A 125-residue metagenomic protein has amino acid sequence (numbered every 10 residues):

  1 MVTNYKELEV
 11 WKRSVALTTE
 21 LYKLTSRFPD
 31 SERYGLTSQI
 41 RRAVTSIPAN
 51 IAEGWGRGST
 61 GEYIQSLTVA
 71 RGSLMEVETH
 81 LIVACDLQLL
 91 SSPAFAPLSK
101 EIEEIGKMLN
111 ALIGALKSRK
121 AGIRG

Functional and structural regions predicted by a protein language model:
M1-G125: Short, C-terminally biased terminal segments at protein or domain edges
